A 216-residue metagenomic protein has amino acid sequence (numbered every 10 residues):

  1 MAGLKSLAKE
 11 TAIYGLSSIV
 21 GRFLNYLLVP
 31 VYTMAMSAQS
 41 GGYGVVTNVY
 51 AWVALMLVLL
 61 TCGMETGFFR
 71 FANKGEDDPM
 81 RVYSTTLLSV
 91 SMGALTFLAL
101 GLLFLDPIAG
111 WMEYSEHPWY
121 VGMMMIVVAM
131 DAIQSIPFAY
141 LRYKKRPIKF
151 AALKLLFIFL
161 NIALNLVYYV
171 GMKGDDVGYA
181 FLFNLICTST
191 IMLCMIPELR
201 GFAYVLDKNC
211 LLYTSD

Functional and structural regions predicted by a protein language model:
M1-L7, I148, V177-F181, L193-S215: Interhelical loop/hinge segments that connect adjacent transmembrane helices in multipass membrane
A2-K5, T33-Y43, M56-V90, Y140-K149: Transmembrane-helix boundary and interhelical linker motifs in polytopic inner-membrane proteins
S6-E65, A94-L102, V127, I158-I162 (+1 more regions): Signature of the first transmembrane helix
Y14, Y43, V82, Y120 (+2 more regions): Alpha-helical transmembrane segments and their helix-entry boundary regions
L16, V20, Y32, V46 (+10 more regions): Hydrophobic/aromatic residues within transmembrane alpha-helices of membrane transport systems, especially the TMDs
L55-M56, A99, E113-P137, A152-L155 (+1 more regions): Alpha-helical transmembrane segments of multi-pass membrane proteins
T96-Y114: Short membrane-interface helical motifs at transmembrane helix boundaries in multi-pass membrane transporters
P118, G122, A151-G201: Hydrophobic alpha-helical transmembrane segments
